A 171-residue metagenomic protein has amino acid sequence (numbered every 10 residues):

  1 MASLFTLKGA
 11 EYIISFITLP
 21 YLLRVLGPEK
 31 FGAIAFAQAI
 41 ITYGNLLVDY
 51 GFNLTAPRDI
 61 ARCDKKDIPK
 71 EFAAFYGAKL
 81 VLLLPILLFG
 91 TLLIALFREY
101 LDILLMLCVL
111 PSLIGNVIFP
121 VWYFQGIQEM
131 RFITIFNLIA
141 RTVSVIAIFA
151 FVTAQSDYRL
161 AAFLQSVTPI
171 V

Functional and structural regions predicted by a protein language model:
M1-N53, V145: Signature of the first transmembrane helix
L4, F31, E71, F75 (+3 more regions): Alpha-helical transmembrane segments and their helix-entry boundary regions
K8, Y12, A39-T42, L83 (+3 more regions): Residue-level recognition of pore/gate-forming positions within transmembrane alpha-helices of multi-pass
F16-Y21, T91-L92, V121-W122, V145-A150: Alpha-helical transmembrane segments of multipass membrane proteins
L26-K30, G44-A78, Q125-R131: Transmembrane-helix boundary and interhelical linker motifs in polytopic inner-membrane proteins
F75-L87: Selective transmembrane-helix segments that form parts of the transport pathway or gating/packing helices in multipass
L84, L92-F124, I135, I170-V171: Alpha-helical transmembrane segments of multi-pass membrane proteins
I103, L107-L110, I135-V171: Hydrophobic alpha-helical transmembrane segments
